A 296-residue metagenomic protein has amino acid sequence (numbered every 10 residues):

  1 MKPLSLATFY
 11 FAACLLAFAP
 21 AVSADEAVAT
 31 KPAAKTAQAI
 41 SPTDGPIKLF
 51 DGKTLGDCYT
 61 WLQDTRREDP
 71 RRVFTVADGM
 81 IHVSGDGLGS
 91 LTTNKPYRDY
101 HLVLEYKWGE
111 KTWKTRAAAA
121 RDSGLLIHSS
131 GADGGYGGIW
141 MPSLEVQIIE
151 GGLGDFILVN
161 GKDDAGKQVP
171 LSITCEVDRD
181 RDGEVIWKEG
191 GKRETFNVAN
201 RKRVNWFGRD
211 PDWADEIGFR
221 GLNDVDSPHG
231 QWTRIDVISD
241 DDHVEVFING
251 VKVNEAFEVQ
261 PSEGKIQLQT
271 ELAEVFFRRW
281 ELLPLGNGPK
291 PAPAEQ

Functional and structural regions predicted by a protein language model:
M1-A7: Positively charged n-region of N-terminal signal peptides that target proteins for export
S5, P20-A21, A39: A subset of signal/propeptide-processing and intrinsically disordered low-complexity segments in secreted/extracellular
T8-A19: Bacterial N-terminal signal peptides
A24-Q296: Carbohydrate-interacting regions of secretory-pathway proteins
